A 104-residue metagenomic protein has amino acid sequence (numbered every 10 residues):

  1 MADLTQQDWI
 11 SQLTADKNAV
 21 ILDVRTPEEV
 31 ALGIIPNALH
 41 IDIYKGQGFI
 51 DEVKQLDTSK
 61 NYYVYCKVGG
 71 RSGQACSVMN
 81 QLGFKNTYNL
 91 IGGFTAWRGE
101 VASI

Functional and structural regions predicted by a protein language model:
M1-V20, P27-N61, G70-I104: Rhodanese-like catalytic fold shared by cysteine-dependent sulfurtransferases and DSP/PTP-type phosphatases
V64-Y65: Short, surface-exposed ligand- or partner-binding patches at beta-edge/loop junctions that are enriched in aromatics
